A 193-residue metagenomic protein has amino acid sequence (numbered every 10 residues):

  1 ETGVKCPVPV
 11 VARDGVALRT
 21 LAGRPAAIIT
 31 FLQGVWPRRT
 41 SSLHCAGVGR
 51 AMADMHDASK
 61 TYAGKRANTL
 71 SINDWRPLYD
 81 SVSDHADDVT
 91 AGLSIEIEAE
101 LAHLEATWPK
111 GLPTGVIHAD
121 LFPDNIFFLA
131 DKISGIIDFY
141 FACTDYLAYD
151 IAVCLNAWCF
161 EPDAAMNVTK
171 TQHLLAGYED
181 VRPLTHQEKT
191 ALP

Functional and structural regions predicted by a protein language model:
E1-G64: ATP-binding pocket architecture of kinase catalytic cores
C6-R19, A27, R76-S81, V116-A119 (+2 more regions): Structured catalytic core of nucleotide-sugar glycosyltransferases
P9-V10, A102-Y149: Active-site acidic catalytic loop and adjacent metal/ATP-binding pocket of ATP-dependent phosphoryl transfer enzymes
A63-G64, P77-A119, L129: An alpha-helical support segment within catalytic cores of ATP-dependent transferases
N68-P77: Short proline/glycine- and basic residue-enriched helix-capping loop/turn segments at helix->loop/beta transitions
A148-P183: Active-site activation/catalytic loop segments of kinase-like enzymes and analogous catalytic loops in related
L184-P193: All-alpha amphipathic helical-bundle segments outside canonical DNA-binding/catalytic cores that form hydrophobic
